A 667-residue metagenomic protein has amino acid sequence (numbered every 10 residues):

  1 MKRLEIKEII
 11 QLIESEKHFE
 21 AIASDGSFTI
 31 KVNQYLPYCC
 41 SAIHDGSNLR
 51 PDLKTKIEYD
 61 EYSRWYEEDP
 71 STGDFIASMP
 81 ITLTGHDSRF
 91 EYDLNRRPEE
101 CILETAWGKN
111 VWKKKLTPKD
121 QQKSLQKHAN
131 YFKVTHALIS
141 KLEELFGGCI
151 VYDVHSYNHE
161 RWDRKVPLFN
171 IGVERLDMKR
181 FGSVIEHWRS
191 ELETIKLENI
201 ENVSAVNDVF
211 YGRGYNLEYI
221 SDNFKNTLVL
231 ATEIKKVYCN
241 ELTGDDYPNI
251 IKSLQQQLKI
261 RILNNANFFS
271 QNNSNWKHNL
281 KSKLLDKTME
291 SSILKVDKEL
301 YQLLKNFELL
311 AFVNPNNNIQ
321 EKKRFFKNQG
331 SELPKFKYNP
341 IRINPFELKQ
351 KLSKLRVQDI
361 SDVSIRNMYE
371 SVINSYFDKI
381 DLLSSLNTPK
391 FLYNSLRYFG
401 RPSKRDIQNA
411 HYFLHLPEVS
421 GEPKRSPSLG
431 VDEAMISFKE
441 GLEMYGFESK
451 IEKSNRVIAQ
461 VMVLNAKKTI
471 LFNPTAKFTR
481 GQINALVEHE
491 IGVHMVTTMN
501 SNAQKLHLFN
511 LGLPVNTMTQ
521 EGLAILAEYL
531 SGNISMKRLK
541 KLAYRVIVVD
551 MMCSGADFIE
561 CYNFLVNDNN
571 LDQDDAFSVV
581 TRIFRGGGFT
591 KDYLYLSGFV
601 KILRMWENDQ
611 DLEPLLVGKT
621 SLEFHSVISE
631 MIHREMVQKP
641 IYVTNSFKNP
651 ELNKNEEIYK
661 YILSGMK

Functional and structural regions predicted by a protein language model:
K2-V151, S156-N275: N-terminal catalytic or cofactor-binding beta/alpha core of small enzyme domains
E104-K115, N158-V166, R456-L471, G492-A503: A short mid-domain helix/strand-loop element embedded in enzyme catalytic domains that forms or borders the active-site
S274-K404, S646, P650, K660-K667: N-terminal low-structure segments adjacent to metalloprotease catalytic domains across cellular compartments
L355-F478: Contiguous, non-catalytic segments that form substrate-binding/exosite surfaces or channel walls
R480-V496: Short alpha-helix carrying the canonical HExxH Zn2+-binding catalytic motif
G481, V496-Q520: Post-HEXXH active-site segment of zinc metalloproteases
N510-V549, G598: Post-HExxH zinc-binding segment in Zn-dependent metallohydrolases
R538-K667: Conserved alpha-helical "signature site" that marks functionally important helical segments or helix/loop junctions
